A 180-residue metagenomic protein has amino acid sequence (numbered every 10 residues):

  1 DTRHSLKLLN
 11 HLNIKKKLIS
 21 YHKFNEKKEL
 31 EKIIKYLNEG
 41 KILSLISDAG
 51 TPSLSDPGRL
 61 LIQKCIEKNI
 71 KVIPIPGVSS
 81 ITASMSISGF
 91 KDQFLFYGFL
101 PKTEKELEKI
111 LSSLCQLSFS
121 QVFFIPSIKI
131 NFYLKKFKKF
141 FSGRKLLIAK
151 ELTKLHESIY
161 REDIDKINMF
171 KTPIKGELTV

Functional and structural regions predicted by a protein language model:
T2-K71, A83: Class I S-adenosyl-L-methionine
T2-R3, S20-E26, V78, G98-T103 (+1 more regions): Short, acidic/turn-prone active-site loops that include or flank metal/cofactor- and phosphate-binding residues
R3-K17, T82-E104, K135-K139: RNA substrate-binding interface of SAM-dependent RNA methyltransferases
K15-H22, K71-V72, D92-G98, G143-K150: Short hydrophobic/aromatic-enriched beta-strand-loop microsegments
E31, D56, S84-S86, L107-K109 (+2 more regions): Short, well-ordered secondary-structure micro-motifs
N38-I42, F119-V180: A contiguous loop/helix-start segment that scaffolds small-molecule binding in enzyme catalytic cores
P52, S79-T82, K154-H156: Short gly/pro/ser/thr-enriched loop/turn and capping motifs at secondary-structure boundaries
L60-L117: Class I SAM-dependent methyltransferase SAM-binding "motif I" and its flanking Rossmann-like core
